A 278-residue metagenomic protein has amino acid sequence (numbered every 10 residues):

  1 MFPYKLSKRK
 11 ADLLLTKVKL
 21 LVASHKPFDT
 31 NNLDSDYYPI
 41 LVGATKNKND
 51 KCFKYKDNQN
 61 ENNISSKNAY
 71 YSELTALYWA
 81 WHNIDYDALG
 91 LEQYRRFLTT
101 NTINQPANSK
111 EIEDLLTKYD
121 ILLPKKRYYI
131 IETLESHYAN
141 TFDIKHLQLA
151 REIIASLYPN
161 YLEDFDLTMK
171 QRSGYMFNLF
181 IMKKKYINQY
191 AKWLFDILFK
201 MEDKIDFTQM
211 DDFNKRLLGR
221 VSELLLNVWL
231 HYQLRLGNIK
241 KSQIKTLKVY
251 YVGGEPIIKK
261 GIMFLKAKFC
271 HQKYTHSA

Functional and structural regions predicted by a protein language model:
F2-A278: ER/Golgi luminal nucleotide-sugar-dependent glycosyltransferases, focusing on the catalytic module
